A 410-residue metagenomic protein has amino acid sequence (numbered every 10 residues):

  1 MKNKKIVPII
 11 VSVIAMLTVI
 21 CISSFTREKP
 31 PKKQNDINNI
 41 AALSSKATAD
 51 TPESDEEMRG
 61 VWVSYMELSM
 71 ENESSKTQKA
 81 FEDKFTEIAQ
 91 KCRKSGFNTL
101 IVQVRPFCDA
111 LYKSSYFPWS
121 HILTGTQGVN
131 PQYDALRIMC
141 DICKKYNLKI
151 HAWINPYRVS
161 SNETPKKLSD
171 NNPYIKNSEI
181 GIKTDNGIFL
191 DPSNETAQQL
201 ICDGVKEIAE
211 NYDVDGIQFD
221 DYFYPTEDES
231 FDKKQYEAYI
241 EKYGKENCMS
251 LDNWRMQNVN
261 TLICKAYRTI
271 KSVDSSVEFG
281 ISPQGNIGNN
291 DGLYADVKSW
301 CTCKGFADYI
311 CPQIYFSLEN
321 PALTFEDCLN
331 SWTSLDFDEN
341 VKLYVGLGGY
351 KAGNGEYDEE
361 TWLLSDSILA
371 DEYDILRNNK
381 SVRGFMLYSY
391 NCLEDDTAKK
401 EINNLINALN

Functional and structural regions predicted by a protein language model:
P52-D83, H151-A152, Y157-N211: Active-site-adjacent "subsite" loops/lids of carbohydrate-active enzymes
E67-K79, F117-Y133, T184-C202, C248-N258 (+2 more regions): The substrate-binding groove and active-site-proximal loops of carbohydrate-active enzymes, especially glycoside
E73-R93, A197-I208, N289-G305, F325 (+1 more regions): Short, acidic/polar
K76-S95, I122-Y146, Q257-L262: Aromatic- and glycine-enriched glycan-recognition loops and surfaces that form the carbohydrate-binding subsites
D83-A110, N211-G216, G305-Y309, N379-F385: Catalytic domains of carbohydrate-active enzymes, especially glycoside hydrolases
S95-P131: Aromatic-lined carbohydrate-binding/catalytic grooves of carbohydrate-active enzymes
Y146, I175-C303, Y315-F316: Polysaccharide-binding and catalytic clefts of secreted carbohydrate-active enzymes
F306-T324, S331-N410: Substrate-binding cleft of secreted/luminal carbohydrate-active enzymes
